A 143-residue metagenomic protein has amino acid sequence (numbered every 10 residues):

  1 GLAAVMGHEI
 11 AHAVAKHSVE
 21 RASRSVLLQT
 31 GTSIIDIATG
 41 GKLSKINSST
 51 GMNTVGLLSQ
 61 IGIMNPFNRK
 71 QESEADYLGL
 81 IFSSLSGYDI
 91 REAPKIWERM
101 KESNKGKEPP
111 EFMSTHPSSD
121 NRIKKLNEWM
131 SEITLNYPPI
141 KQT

Functional and structural regions predicted by a protein language model:
G1-T143: A Zn2+-metalloprotease active-site environment signal
